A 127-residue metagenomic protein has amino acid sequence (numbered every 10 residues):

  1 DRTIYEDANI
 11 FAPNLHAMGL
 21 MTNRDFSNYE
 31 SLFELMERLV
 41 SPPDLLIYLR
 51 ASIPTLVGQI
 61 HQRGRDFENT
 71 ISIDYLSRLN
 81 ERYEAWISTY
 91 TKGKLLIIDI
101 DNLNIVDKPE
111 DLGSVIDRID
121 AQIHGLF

Functional and structural regions predicted by a protein language model:
D1, L46-R50, L96-I97: Short beta-strand segments at enzyme active-site cores
D1-I4, F26: Switch II (G3) loop of P-loop NTPases
I4-E6, A51-L56, N102-I105: Conserved nucleotide-binding/hydrolysis micro-motifs of P-loop NTPases
N9-E84: A glycine- and Lys/Arg-enriched "phosphate-lid" helix/loop adjacent to the NTP-binding pocket of small-molecule kinases
V57-T70, D74-F127: NTP-dependent small-molecule kinase module
